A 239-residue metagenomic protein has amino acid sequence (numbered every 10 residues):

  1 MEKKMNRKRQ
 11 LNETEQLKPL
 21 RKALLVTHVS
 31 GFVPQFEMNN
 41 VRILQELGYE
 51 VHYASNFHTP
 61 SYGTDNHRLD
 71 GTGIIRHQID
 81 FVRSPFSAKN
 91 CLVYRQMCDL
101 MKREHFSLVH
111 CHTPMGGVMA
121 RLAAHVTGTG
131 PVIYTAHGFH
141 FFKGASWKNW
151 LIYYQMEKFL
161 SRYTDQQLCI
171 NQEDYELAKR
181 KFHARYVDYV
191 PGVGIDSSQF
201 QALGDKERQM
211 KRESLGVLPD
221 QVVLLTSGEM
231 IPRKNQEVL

Functional and structural regions predicted by a protein language model:
R7-Q10, N66-R68, Q96, Q201-V217: A short helix/loop element that forms part of the nucleotide-sugar donor recognition site in Leloir-type
Q16-K89, E173-K181, V187-Y189: N-terminal strand-loop element at the rim of the active site of nucleotide-sugar-dependent glycosyltransferases
K22-L24, L108, A124-F142, E157 (+2 more regions): Active-site proximal beta-strand in glycosyltransferases
V26, I170, T226-M230: Short hydrophobic "strand-cap" motifs at the C-terminus of beta-strands
P34-R42, V222-L239: A conserved mid-protein helix/loop that constitutes part of the nucleotide-sugar donor-binding site
F36, A88-R95, G130-P131, F141-Y163 (+1 more regions): Nucleotide-sugar donor phosphate/pyrophosphate-binding loop at the beta->alpha transition of glycosyltransferases
C111-G117, A136: Short His-centered aromatic/hydrophobic patch
K158-R208: Donor nucleotide-sugar binding/catalytic pocket of nucleotide-sugar-dependent glycosyltransferases
